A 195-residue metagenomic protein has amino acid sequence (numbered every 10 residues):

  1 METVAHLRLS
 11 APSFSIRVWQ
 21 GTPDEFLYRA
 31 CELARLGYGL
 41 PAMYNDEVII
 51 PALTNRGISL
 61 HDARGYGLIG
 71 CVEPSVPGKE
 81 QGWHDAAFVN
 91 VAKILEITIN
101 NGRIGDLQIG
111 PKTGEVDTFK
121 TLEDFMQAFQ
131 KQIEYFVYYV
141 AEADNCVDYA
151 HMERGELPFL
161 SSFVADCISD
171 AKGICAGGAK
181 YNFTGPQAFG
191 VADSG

Functional and structural regions predicted by a protein language model:
M1-G195: Conserved catalytic cores of very large enzyme subunits
